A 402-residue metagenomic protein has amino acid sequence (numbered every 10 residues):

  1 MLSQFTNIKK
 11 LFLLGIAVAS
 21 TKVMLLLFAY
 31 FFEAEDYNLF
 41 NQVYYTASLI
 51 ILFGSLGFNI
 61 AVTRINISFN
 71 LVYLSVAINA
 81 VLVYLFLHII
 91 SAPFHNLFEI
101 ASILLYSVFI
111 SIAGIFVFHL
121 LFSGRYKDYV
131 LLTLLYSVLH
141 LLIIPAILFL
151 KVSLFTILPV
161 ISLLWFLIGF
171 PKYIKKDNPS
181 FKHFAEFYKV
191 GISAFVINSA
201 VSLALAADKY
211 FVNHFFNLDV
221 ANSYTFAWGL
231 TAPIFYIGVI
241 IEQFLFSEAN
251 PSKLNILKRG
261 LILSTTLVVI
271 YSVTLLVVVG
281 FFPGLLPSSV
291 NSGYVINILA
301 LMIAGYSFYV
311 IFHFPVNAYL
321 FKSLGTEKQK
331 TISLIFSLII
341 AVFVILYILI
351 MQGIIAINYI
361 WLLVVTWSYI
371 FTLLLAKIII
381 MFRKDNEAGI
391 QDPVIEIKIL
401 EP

Functional and structural regions predicted by a protein language model:
M1-S20, A61, P171-A194, L373-P402: N-terminal membrane topogenesis motif
L2-L56, I192-L218, S272, G305 (+1 more regions): Signature of the first transmembrane helix
N7-V18, F69-S75, L120-P145, I197 (+2 more regions): Alpha-helical transmembrane segments of multi-pass membrane transporters/permeases
K9-T21, Y136, F155-F170, F181-F246 (+1 more regions): Transmembrane helical elements of multi-pass membrane transporters/channels
A19-L27, A80-I90, L131-S153, F166 (+4 more regions): Alpha-helical transmembrane segments of multi-pass membrane transporters and transport-associated inner-membrane enzymes
A34-N38, I90-Y106, V278-S307, L324-G325 (+1 more regions): Interfacial segments at transmembrane-helix termini and the short loops linking adjacent helices
A47-S68, T231-L254, Y319-K322: Helix-loop junctions and terminal segments of transmembrane helices in multi-pass membrane transport/translocation
V76-V196, A304-L320, F371: Hydrophobic transmembrane helix module of multi-pass membrane transport proteins
